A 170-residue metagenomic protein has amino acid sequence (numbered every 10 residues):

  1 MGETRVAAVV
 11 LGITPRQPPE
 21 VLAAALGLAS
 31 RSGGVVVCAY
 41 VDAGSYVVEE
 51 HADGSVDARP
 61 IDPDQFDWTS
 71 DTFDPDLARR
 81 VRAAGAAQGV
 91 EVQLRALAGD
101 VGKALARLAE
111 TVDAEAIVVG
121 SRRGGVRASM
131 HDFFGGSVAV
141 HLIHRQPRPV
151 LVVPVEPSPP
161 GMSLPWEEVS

Functional and structural regions predicted by a protein language model:
M1-R5, Q17, A83-I117, R122 (+2 more regions): Structural beta-alpha unit
G2-P63, R145, V169-S170: Small/aliphatic-rich secondary-structure junction motif
V21-L22, V48-H51, A106-R107, S129-M130 (+1 more regions): Short, well-ordered secondary-structure micro-motifs
L26, R82, V140-H141: Active-site phosphate/pyrophosphate- and oxyanion-stabilizing loops and adjacent acidic/basic residues in soluble
V37-A39, Q93-L97, L151-V153: General small-molecule cofactor/ligand-binding pocket signal
A58-D76, R127: A short acidic, glycine-rich active-site loop that binds or catalyzes chemistry on phosphate/adenosine moieties
A116-H141, P159-G161: Glycine-rich, Arg-bearing micro-motifs that act as flexible, cationic patches
M130-F133, H144-R145, P154-S170: Short, glycine-/small-residue-rich phosphate/pyrophosphate-handling segment
